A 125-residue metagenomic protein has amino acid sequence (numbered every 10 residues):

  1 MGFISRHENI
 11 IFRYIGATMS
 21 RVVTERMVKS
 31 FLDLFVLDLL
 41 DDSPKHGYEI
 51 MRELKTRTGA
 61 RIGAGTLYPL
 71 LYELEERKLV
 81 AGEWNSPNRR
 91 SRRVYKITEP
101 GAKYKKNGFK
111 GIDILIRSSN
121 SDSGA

Functional and structural regions predicted by a protein language model:
M1-T24: Short, intrinsically disordered or compositionally biased N-terminal tails of bacterial proteins
G2, K105-A125: Amphipathic alpha-helical dimerization/coiled-coil segments that flank or bridge DNA-binding/regulatory modules
T24-Y68: N-terminal helix-turn-helix DNA-binding core of bacterial DNA-binding proteins
Y68-E75: Short, hydrophobic-biased segments on the C-terminal half of alpha helices that form "recognition helices"
K78: Glycine-centered, phosphate/nucleic-acid-interacting loop/turn motifs that mediate DNA/RNA or nucleotide
G82: Short beta-strand "wing" residues that participate in macromolecule-binding interfaces
P87-F109: Basic, amphipathic "hinge/linker" alpha-helix immediately C-terminal to the N-terminal HTH DNA-binding motif
